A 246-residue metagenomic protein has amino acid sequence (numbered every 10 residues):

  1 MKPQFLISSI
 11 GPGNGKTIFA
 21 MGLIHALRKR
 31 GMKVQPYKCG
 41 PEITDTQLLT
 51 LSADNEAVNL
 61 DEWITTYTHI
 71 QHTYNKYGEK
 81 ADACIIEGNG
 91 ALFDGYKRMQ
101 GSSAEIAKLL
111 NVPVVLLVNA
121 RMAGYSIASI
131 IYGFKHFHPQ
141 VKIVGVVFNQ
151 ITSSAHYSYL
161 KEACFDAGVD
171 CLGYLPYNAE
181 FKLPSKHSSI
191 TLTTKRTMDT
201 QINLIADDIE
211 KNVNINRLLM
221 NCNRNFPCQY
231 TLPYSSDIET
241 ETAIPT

Functional and structural regions predicted by a protein language model:
K2-I18, I24-L110, V118-G145, S154-S158 (+1 more regions): ATP-dependent carboxylate-amine ligase catalytic core
V114-L117, L172-Y174: Short hydrophobic alpha-helical runs that function as membrane-insertion/retention elements
Y125-D237: Internal gly/pro-rich beta-alpha loop/helix module that stabilizes soluble enzyme cofactors or their anionic handles
P245-T246: Phosphate-binding active sites in nucleotide-utilizing proteins
